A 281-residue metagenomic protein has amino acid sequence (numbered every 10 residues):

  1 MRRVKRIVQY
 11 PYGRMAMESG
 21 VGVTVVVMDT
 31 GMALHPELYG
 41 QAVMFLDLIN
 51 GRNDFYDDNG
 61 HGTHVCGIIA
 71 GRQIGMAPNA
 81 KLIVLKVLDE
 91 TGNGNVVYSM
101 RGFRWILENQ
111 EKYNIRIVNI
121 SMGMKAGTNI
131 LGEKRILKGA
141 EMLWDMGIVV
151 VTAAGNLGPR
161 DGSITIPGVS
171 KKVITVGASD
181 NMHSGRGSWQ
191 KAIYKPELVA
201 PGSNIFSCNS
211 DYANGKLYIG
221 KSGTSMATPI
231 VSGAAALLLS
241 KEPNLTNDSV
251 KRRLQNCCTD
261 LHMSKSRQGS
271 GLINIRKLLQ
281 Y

Functional and structural regions predicted by a protein language model:
M1-R14: Autoinhibitory propeptides
R14-V26, T30-M44, R52-V97, Y113-R116 (+4 more regions): Subtilisin-like serine protease catalytic core
V23, D29-M32, G168-S240, L278: Extracellular S/T/G-rich loop segment that most often corresponds to the catalytic His/Ser-adjacent loop
T30-A33, G71, W105-E111, A200-N204 (+1 more regions): Glycine-rich, acidic and aromatic/proline-enriched surface loops and short helix-turn segments that act as binding
G62, C66, M100-F103, L137 (+4 more regions): Extracytoplasmic/secreted envelope proteins and their assembly/folding machinery, especially bacterial periplasmic
C66, I83-D89, S163, G202-Q268: Hydrolase catalytic cores
R72, L88-K172, D180-M182, Q190-I193 (+2 more regions): Substrate-binding/access-modulating region of protease and related hydrolase catalytic domains
G155, I275-Y281: Secreted peptidase-domain scaffold signal
